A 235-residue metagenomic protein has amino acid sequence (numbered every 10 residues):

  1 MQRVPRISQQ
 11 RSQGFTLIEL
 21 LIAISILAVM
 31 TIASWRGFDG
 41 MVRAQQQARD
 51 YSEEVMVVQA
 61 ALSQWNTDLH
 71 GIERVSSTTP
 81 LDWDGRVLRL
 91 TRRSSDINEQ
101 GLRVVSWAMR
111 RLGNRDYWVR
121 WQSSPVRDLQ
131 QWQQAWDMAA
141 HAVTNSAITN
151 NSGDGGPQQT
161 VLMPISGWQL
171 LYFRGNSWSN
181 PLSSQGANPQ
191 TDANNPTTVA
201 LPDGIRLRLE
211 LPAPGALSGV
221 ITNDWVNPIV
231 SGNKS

Functional and structural regions predicted by a protein language model:
Q2-S8, S12-H70: Aliphatic-rich helix starts adjacent to a transmembrane/signal segment
R3-R11, T144-N151, P189-A193: Intrinsically disordered, low-complexity terminal tails and inter-domain linkers enriched for S/T/G/P/D/E
F15, V105, D203-I205: Residue-level detector of short, conserved catalytic/binding motifs and their immediate flanks
L69-R92: Short, glycine/small-hydrophobic-rich surface segments
D82-D84, G101, V199-D203: Solvent-exposed loop and beta-edge segments used for protein-protein assembly and interaction
G85-V87, T91-N180: Type IV pilin-like appendage domain
Q159-S235: Short linear sequence signals and composition-biased patches located at protein termini or domain-edge surfaces
